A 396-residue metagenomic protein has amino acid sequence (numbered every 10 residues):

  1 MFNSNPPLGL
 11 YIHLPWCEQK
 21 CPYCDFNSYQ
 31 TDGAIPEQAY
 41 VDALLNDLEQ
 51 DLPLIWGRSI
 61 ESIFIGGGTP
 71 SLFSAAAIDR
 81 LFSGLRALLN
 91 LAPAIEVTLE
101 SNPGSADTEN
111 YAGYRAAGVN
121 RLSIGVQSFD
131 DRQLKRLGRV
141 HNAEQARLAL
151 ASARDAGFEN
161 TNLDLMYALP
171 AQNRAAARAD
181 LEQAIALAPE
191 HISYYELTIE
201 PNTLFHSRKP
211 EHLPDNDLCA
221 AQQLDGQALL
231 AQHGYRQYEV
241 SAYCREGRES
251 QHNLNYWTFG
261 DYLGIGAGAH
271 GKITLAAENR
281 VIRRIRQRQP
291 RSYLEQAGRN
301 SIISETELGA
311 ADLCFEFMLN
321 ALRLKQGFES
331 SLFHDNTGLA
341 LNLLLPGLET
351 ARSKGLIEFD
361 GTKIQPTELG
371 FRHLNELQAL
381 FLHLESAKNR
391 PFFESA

Functional and structural regions predicted by a protein language model:
F2-G9, S28-P53, R58-L339, R390-A396: C-terminal scaffold of the Radical SAM
L10-L14: Short active-site neighborhood of thiol/selenol oxidoreductases, capturing the structured segment around
P15-S28: Local cysteine-cluster metal-coordination motifs and their immediate loop/turn environment, predominantly Fe-S cluster
Y243, G361-I364: Short, Lys/Arg-rich nucleic-acid/phosphate-binding segment
G338-T350: Short amphipathic alpha-helical interaction segments
S353-T362: A short, conserved structural fragment
I364-F371: Basic, amphipathic "hinge/linker" alpha-helix immediately C-terminal to the N-terminal HTH DNA-binding motif
F371-A396: Short, amphipathic alpha-helical interaction segments positioned at domain boundaries
